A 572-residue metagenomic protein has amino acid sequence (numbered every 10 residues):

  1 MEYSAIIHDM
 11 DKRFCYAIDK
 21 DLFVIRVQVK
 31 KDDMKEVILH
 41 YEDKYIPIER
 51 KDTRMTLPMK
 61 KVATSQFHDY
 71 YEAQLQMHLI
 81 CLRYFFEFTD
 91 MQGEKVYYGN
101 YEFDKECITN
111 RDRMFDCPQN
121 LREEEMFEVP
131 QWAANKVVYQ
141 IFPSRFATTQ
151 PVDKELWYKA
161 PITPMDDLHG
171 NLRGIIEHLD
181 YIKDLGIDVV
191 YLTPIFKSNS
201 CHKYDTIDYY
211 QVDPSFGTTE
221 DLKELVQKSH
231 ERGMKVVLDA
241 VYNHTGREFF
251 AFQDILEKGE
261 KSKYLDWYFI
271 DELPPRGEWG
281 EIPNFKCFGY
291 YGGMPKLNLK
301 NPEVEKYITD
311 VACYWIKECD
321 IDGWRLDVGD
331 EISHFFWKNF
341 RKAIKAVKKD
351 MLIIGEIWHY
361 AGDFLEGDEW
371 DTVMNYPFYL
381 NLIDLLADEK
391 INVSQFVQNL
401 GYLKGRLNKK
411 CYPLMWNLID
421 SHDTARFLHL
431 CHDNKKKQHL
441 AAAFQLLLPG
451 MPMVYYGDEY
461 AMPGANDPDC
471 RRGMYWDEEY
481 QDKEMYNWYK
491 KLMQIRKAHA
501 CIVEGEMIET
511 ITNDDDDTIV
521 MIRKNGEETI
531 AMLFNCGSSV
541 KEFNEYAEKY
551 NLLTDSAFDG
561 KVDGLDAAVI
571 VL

Functional and structural regions predicted by a protein language model:
M1-V24, I46-V138, T148-T163, D167: The feature marks proteins involved in alpha-glucan
V24-R26, Q494, T510-Y546: Carbohydrate-binding surface patches
V27, I141, I182, L192 (+11 more regions): Conserved, mostly hydrophobic/aromatic
V29-K31, L82, F558-L572: C-terminal beta-strand-rich structural cap/linker in extracellular carbohydrate-active enzymes
K136, F142-D188, I195-C313, K317-E318 (+2 more regions): Substrate-binding/active-site clefts of carbohydrate-active enzymes
V137-Y139, V190-L192, V236-L238, W324 (+4 more regions): Hydrophobic faces of well-ordered beta-strands that scaffold small-molecule active sites in alpha/beta enzyme cores
S144, E366-T372, P413-D420, T424-K435 (+1 more regions): Aromatic/acidic polysaccharide-binding cleft in carbohydrate-active enzymes
V226-M234, F249-G259, K317, D327-K410 (+5 more regions): Active-site-proximal helices and loops of the catalytic beta/alpha 8
